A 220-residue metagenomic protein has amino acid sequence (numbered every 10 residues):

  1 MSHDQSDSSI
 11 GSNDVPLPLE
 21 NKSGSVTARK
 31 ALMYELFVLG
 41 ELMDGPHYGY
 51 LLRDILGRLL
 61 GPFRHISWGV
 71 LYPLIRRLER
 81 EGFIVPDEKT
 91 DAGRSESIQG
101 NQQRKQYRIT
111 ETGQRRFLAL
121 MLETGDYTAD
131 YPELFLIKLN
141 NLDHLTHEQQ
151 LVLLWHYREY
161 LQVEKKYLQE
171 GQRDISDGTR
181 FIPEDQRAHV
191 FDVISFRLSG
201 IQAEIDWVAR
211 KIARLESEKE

Functional and structural regions predicted by a protein language model:
S2-D130: Basic helix-turn-helix/winged-helix DNA-binding cores and closely related short helical interaction motifs
R115-Y167: Amphipathic alpha-helical dimerization/coiled-coil segments that flank or bridge DNA-binding/regulatory modules
L151, R158, K165, Q172 (+4 more regions): Heptad-repeat amphipathic alpha-helical coiled-coil interaction surface used for oligomerization/assembly
G171-D192: Acidic interhelical loop/turn segments
K211-E220: Long amphipathic alpha-helical coiled-coil segments
